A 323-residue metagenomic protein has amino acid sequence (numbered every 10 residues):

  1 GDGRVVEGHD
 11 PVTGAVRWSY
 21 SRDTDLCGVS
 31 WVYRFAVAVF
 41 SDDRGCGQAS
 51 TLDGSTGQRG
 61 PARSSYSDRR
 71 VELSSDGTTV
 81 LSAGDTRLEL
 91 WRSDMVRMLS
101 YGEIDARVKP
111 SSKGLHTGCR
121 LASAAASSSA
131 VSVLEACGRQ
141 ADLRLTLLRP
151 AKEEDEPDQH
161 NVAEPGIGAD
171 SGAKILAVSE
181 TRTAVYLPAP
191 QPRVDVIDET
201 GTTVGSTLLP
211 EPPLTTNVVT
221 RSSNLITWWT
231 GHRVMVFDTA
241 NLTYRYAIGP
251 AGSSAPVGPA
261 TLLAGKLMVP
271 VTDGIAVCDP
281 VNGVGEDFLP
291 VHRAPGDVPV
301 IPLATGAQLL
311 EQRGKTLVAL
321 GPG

Functional and structural regions predicted by a protein language model:
G1-D2, S30-R44, S50, D76-L90 (+7 more regions): Short beta-strand elements that form the blades of beta-propeller/WD-repeat-like and other beta-sheet-rich scaffold
G1-L26, S50-Y66, M95-V108, D155-G166 (+3 more regions): Aromatic (tryptophan-biased) beta-strands that constitute blades/sheets of beta-rich domains
G8, T13-L143: Long, acidic/polar, low-complexity amphipathic helices and coiled-coil-like
H9-D10, S50-D53, L90-S93, T146-P150 (+4 more regions): Hydrophobic/aromatic beta-strand positions that recur at structurally equivalent sites within the blades
R22-F35, S64-T78, V108-A124, A163-E180 (+3 more regions): Repeated scaffold domains used in trafficking and secretory/extracellular systems, primarily beta-propellers
G102-T239: Acidic, serine/threonine- and glycine-rich low-complexity intrinsically disordered segments that serve as flexible
L208-N217, R221-H292: Intrinsically disordered, low-complexity segments enriched in Gly and acidic/Ser/Thr residues that form flexible
G283, V291-A294, G306, E311-G323: N-terminal export/targeting signals for secretion/compartment entry
